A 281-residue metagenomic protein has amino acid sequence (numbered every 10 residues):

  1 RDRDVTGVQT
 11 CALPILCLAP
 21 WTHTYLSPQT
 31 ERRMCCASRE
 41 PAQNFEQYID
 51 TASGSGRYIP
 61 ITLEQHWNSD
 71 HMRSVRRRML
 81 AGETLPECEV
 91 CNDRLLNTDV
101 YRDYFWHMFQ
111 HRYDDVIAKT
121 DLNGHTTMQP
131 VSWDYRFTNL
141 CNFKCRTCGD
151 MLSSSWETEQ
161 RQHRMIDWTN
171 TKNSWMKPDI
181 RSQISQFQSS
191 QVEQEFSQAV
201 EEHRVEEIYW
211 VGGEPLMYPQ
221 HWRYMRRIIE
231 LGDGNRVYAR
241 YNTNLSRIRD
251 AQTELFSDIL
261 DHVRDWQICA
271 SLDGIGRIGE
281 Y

Functional and structural regions predicted by a protein language model:
R1-C11: Single conserved hydrophobic/aromatic residue that forms the stacking wall/gate of nucleotide- or nucleobase-binding
Q9, T84-E87, F137, C141: Short metal-coordination and nucleic-acid-contact micro-motifs, chiefly zinc-binding Cys/His arrays
A12-Q110, D114-D115, Q129: Accessory C-terminal segments flanking Radical SAM cores
E83-M128, R161-E195, V200: Non-catalytic membrane-proximal stalk/linker segments that position and tether the catalytic domains
N92-R94, C148-S154: Detector for the c-type heme attachment site
P130-L140, M151-S190, H203-P219, L231-A251 (+1 more regions): Core AdoMet radical
W222-R226, D250-I259: Distinct, well-ordered alpha-helical segments
